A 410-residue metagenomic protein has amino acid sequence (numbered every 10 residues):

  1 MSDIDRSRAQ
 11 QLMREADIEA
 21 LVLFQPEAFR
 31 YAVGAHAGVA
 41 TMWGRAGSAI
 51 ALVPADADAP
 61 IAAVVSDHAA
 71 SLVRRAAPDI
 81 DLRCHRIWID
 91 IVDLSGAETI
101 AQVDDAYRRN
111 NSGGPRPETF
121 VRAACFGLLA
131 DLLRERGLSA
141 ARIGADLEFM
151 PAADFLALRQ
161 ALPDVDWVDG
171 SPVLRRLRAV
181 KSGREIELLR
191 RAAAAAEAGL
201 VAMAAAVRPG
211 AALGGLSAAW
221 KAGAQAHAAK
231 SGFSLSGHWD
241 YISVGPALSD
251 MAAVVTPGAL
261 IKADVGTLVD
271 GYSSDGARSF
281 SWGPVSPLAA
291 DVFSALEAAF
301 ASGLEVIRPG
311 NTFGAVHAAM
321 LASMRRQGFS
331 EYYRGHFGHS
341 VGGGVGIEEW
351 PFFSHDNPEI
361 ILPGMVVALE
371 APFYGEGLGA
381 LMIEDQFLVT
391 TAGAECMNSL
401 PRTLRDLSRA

Functional and structural regions predicted by a protein language model:
M1-A410: Active-site neighborhoods and metal-handling regions in enzymes and metal-associated proteins
